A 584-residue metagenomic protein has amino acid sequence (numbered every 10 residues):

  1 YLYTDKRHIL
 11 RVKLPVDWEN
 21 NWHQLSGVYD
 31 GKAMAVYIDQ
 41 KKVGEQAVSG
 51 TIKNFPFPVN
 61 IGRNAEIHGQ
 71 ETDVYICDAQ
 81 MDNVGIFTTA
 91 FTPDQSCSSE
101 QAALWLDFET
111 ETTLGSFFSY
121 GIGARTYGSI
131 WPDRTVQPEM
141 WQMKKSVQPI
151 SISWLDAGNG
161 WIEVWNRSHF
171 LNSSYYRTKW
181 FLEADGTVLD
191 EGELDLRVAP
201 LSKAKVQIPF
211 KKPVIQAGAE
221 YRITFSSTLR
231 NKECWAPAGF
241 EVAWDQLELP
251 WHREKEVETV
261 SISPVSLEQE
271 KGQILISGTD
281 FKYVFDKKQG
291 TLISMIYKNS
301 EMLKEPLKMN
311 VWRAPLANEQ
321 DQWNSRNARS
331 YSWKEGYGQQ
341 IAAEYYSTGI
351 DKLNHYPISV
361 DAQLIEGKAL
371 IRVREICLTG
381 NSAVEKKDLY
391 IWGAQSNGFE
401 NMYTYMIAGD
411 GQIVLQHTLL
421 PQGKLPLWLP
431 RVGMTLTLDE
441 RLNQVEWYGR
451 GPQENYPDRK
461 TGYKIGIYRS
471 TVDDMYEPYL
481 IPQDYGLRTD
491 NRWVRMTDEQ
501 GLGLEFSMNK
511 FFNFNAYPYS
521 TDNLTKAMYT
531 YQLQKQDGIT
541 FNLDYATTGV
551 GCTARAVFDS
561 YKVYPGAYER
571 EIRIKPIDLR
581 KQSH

Functional and structural regions predicted by a protein language model:
Y1-T112: Extracellular glycan-associated modules
K6, S174-Y175, L182-L194, F240-E241 (+2 more regions): Short beta-strand and strand-turn-strand segments in soluble, beta-rich domains
P15-E19, T51-K53, L196-A204, K562-P565: Short proline/glycine- and polar residue-rich coil/turn motifs
Y37-Q40, D185-G186, T279, K298-N299: Short strand-turn-strand beta-turns centered on an Asx-Gly dipeptide
R63, E109-N159, H169-S174, K179-V188: Extended substrate-binding grooves/exosites of carbohydrate-active enzymes
W141-Y175, E258-G278, H417: Surface beta-strand/loop "capping" patches
L182-Y221, S227, W235: Intrinsically disordered, low-complexity Pro/Gly/Ser/Thr-rich segments with frequent PxxP/GP/PP motifs and embedded
P209-G218, N231-E233, L247-H584: Beta-strand/loop-rich accessory regions of lumenal/periplasmic or secreted enzymes, predominantly carbohydrate-active
